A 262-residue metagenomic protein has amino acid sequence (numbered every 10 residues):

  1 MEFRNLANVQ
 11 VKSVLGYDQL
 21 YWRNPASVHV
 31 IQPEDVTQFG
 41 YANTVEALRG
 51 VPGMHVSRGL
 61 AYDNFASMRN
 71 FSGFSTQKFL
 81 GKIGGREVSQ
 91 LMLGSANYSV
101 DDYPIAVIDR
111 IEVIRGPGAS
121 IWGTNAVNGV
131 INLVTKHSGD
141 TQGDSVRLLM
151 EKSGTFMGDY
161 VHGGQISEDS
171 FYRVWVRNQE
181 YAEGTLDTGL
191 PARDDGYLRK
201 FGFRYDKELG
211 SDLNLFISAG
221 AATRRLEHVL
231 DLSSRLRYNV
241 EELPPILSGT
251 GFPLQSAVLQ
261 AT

Functional and structural regions predicted by a protein language model:
M1-N8: Periplasm-facing N-terminal accessory domains of Gram-negative outer-membrane beta-barrel systems
L6, V36, A47-L48, I111-E112 (+1 more regions): Non-catalytic regulatory/gating segments with a bias toward low-complexity or hydrophobic composition
Q10-H29, V45-Q90, D109: Extracytoplasmic beta-strand/coil segments of soluble accessory domains associated with Gram-negative outer-membrane
A66, Y160, F201-F203, L259-A261: Membrane-embedded beta-strands of outer-membrane beta-barrel proteins, especially the hydrophobic/small aromatic
G73-K78, H137-D144: Short, charged/polar, Gly/Pro-enriched secondary-structure boundary elements
E87-R115: Short acidic/polar hinge/loop motifs at secondary-structure boundaries that mediate gating or recognition
S120, N132, D140-T141, L149 (+1 more regions): Periplasmic-side early beta-strands and strand-to-turn transitions of outer-membrane beta-barrels
N125-V127, L149, G154-G158, D195-R199 (+1 more regions): Residues that define the transmembrane beta-barrel architecture of outer-membrane proteins
